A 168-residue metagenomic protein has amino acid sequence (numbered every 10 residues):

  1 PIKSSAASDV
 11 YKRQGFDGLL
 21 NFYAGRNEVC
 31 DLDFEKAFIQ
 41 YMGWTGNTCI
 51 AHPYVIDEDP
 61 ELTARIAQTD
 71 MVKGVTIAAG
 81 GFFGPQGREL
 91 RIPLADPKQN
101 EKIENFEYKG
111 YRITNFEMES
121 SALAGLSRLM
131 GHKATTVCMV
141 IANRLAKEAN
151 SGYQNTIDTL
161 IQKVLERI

Functional and structural regions predicted by a protein language model:
P1-A7, Y11: Single conserved hydrophobic/aromatic residue that forms the stacking wall/gate of nucleotide- or nucleobase-binding
K12-D33: Class I SAM-dependent methyltransferase SAM-binding "motif I" and its flanking Rossmann-like core
K12-R13, A78-G80, M118-S120, V137-V140: Fold-independent oxyanion-binding glycine-rich loops and adjacent beta-strand/coil segments at enzyme active sites
D31-Y108: Active-site rim beta-loop-alpha module in soluble metabolic enzymes
V55-T63, T69, F116, S120 (+1 more regions): Generic structural signal for well-ordered, non-membrane alpha-helical segments in soluble metabolic enzymes
F106, R112-I113, I168: Non-transmembrane, aqueous-exposed alpha-helical and coiled segments at domain scale
S121-Y153: Zn-dependent metallopeptidase/amidohydrolase metal-coordination segment
R144-I168: His/Asp/Glu-rich mid-to-C-terminal helical/loop segments that flank catalytic regions of hydrolases
